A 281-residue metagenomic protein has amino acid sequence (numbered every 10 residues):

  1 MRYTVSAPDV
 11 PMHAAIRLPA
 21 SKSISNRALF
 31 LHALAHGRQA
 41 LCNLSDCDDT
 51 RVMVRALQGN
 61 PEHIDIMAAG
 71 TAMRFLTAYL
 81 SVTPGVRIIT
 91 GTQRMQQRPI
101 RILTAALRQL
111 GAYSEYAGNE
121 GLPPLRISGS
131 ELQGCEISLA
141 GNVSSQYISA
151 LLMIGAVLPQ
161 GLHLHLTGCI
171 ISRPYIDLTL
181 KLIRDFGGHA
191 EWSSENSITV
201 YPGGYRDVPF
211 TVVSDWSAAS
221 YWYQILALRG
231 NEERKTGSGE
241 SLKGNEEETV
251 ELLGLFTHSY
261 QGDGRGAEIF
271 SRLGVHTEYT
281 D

Functional and structural regions predicted by a protein language model:
M1-D281: Short, structured segments at the rim of ligand-binding sites
